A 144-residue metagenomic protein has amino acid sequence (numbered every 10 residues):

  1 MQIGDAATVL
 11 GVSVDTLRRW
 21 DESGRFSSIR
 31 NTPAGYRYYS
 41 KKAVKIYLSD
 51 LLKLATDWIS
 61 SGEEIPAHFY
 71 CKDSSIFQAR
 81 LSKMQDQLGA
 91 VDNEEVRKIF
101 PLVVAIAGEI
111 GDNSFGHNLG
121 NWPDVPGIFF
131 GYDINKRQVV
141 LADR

Functional and structural regions predicted by a protein language model:
M1-L17: Polyanion-binding surface elements
G11, E22-S23: Residue-level detection of the helix-turn-helix DNA-binding "recognition helix"
L17-D21, Y36: Short, hydrophobic-biased segments on the C-terminal half of alpha helices that form "recognition helices"
F26-L51: Short helix-start
A43-C71: A short, Lys/Arg-enriched interface patch at domain edges and termini
I65-E94: Helix-loop-beta hinge of the Bergerat
R97-Y132: Conserved ATP-binding N-box helix of the HATPase_c
I128-A142: Short beta-strand-loop-beta element adjacent to the nucleotide/active-site pocket used for signaling
